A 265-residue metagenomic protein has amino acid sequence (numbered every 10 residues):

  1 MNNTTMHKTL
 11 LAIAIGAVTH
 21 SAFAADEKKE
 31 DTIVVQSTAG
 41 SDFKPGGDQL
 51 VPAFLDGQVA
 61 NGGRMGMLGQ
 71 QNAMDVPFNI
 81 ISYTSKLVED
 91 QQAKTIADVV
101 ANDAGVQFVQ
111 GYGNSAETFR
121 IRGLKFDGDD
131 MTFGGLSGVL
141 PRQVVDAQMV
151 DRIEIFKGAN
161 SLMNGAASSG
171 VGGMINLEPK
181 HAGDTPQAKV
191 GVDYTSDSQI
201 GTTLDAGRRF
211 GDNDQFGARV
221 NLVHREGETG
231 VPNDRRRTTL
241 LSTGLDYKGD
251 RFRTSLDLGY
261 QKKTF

Functional and structural regions predicted by a protein language model:
M1-D31: Cleavable N-terminal targeting peptides that direct proteins into the secretory/outer-membrane pathway or into
M6, L87, K125, Y194-S196 (+1 more regions): Short, flexible loop/turn elements at secondary-structure junctions
D31, Q36-T185: Acidic, small-polar-rich N-terminal luminal/periplasmic segments of exported/outer-membrane proteins
A39, Y247-G249, Y260: Surface-exposed loop/turn motifs at beta-strand-loop junctions within extracellular Ig-like and Fibronectin type III
Q148-D151, L162-T243, Y247-R253: Outer-membrane beta-barrel translocator/receptor signature
D257-F265: Flexible loop and strand-edge segments within Gram-negative outer membrane beta-barrel domains
